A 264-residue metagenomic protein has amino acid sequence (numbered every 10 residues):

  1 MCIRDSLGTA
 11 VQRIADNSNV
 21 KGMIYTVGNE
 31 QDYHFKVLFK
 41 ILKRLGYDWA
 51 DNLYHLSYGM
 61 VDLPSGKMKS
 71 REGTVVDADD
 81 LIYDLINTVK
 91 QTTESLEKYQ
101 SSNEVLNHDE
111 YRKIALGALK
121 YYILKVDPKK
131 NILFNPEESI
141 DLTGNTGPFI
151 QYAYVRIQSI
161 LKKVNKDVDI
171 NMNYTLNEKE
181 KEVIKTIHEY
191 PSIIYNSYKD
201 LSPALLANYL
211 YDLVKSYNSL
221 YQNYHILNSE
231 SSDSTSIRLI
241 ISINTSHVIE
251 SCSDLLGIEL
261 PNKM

Functional and structural regions predicted by a protein language model:
R4-M264: Non-catalytic interaction-recognition regions
